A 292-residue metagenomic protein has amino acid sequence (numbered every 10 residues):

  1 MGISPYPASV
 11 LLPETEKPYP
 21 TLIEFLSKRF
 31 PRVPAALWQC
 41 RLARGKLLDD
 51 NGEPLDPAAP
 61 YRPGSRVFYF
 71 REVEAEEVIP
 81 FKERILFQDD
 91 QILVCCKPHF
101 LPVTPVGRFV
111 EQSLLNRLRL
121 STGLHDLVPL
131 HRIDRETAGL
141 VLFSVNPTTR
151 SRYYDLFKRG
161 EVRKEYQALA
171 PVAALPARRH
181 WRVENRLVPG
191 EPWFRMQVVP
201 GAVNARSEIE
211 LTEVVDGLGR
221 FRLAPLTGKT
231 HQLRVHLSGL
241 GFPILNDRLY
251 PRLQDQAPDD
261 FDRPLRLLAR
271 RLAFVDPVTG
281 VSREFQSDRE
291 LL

Functional and structural regions predicted by a protein language model:
M1-L292: RNA pseudouridine synthases
